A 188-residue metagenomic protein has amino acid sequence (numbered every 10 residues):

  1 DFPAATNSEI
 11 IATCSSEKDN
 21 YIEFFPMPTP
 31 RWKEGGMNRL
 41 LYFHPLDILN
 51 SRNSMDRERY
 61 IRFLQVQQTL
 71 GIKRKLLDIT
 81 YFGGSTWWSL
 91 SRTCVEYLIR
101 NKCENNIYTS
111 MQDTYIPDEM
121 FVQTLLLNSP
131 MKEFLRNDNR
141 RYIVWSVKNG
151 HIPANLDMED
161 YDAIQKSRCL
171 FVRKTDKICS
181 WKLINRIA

Functional and structural regions predicted by a protein language model:
D1-A188: ER/Golgi luminal nucleotide-sugar-dependent glycosyltransferases, focusing on the catalytic module
